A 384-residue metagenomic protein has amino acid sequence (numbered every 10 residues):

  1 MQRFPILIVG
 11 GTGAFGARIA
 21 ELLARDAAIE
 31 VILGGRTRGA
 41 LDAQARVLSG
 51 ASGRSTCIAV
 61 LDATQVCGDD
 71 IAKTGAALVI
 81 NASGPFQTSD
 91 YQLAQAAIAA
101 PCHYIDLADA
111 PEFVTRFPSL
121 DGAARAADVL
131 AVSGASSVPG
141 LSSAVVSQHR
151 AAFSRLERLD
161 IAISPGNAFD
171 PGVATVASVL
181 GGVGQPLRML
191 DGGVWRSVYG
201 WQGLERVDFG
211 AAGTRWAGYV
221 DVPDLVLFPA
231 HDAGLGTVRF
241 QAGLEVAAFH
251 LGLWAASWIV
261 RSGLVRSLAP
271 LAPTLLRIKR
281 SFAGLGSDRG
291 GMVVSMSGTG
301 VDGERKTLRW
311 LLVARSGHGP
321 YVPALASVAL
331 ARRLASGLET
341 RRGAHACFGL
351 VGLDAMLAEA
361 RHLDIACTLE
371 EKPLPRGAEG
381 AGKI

Functional and structural regions predicted by a protein language model:
I6-A24: N-terminal Rossmann NAD(P)H-binding glycine-rich loop of SDR-like oxidoreductase domains
A28-A40: Conserved glycine-rich Rossmann-like NAD(P)H-binding loop of the short-chain dehydrogenase/reductase
L48-V66: Rossmann-fold cofactor-recognition segment
V60-A76, A82-T88: Conserved Rossmann-fold cofactor-binding substructure of NAD(P)-dependent oxidoreductases
P85, A96-V114: ADP-ribose/adenylate-binding Rossmann-like module
A108-V129: Rossmann-fold NAD(P)-binding glycine/threonine-rich loop
A151-S297, E304, R376-G377: Active-site-lining helix/loop region of Rossmann-like oxidoreductase modules
S262-K383: C-terminal active-site/capping subdomain that shapes the small-molecule cofactor and substrate pocket of enzyme
